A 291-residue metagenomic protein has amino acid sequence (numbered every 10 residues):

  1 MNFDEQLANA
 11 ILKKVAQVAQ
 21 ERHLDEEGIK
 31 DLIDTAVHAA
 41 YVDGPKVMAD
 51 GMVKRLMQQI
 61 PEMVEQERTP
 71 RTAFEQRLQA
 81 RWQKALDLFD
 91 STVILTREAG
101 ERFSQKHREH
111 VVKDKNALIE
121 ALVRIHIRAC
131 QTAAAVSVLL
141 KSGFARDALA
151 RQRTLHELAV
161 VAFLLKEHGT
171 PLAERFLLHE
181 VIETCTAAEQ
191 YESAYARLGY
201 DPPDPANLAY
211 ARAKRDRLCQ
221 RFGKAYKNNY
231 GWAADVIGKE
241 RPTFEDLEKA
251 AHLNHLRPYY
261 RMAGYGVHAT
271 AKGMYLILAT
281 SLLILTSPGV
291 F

Functional and structural regions predicted by a protein language model:
M1-H110, E180-F291: Secondary-shell segments that build the walls of catalytic and ion/ligand-binding clefts
W82, F144, H168-G169: Short, solvent-exposed helix-helix connector turns and helix-capping sites enriched in acidic/polar residues
L95-L164: Long, hydrophobic/aromatic-enriched structural stretches that serve as scaffold segments
A148-L149, K166-L177: Short, glycine/acidic-rich hinge or "gate" loops at secondary-structure transitions that mediate conformational
V161-G169, A269-G273: Extended, well-ordered alpha-helical segments in internal regulatory regions
